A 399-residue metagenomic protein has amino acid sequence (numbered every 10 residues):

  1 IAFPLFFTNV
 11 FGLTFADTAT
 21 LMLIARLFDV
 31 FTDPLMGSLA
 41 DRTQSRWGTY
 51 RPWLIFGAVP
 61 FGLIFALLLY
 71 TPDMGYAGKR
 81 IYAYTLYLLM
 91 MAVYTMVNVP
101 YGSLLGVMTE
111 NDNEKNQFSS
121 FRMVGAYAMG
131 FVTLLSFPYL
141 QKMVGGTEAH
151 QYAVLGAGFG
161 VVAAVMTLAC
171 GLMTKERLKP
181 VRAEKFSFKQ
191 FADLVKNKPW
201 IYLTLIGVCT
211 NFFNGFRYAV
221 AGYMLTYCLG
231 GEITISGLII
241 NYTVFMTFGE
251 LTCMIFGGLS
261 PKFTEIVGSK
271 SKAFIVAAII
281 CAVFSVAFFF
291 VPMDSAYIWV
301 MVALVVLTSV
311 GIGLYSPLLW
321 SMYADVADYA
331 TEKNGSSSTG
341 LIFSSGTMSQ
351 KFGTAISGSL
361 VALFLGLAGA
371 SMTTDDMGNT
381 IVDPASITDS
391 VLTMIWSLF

Functional and structural regions predicted by a protein language model:
I1-F399: Membrane-embedded alpha-helical bundles of multi-pass transporters/translocases, especially carrier/permease families
